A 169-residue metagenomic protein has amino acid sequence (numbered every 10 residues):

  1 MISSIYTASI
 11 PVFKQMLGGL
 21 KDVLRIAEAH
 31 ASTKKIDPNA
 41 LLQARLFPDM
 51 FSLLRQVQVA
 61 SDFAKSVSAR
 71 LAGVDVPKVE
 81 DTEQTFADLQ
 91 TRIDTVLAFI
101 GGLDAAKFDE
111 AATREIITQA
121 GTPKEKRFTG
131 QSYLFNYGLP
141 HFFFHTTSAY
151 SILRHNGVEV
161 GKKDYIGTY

Functional and structural regions predicted by a protein language model:
I2-Q15, D37-A60, E80-L89, E125-H141 (+1 more regions): Alpha-helical scaffold segments that form or flank carboxylate-/histidine-based iron centers
L17, K21-E28, K65-S68, D94-G101 (+1 more regions): Structural signal for well-ordered, non-membrane alpha-helices
A27, A31, L71-V74, K78: Secondary-structure edge/capping motif, primarily at the C-terminal ends of alpha-helices and the immediately following
E28-P48, A112-T118: Short secondary-structure junction/hinge motifs that connect adjacent elements
P38, K107, V160-K162: Residue-level detector of short coil/turn "hinge" positions at structural boundaries
D49-V76, V96-G101: Conserved alpha-helical segments that form or flank metal/cofactor-binding pockets of metalloenzymes
D81-G121, E125-L153: Acidic/histidine-rich alpha-helical segments that form the ligand environment of transition-metal centers
R154-Y169: C-terminal end-helix/capping segment
